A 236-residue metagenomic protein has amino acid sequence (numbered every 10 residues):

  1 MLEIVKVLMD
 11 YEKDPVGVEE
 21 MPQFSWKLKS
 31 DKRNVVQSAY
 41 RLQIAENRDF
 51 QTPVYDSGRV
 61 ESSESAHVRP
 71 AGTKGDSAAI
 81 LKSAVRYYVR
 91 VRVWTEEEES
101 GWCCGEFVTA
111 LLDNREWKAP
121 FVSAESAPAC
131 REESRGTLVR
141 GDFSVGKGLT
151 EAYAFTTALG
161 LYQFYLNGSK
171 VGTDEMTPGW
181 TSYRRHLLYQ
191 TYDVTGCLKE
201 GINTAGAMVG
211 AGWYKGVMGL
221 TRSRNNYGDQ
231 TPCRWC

Functional and structural regions predicted by a protein language model:
M1-R33, E106-D113: Pro/Thr/Ser/Gly-rich low-complexity, intrinsically disordered linker/stalk tracts
V7-D14, P120-A129: Short, solvent-exposed loop/edge segments of extracellular or virion-exposed proteins
Y11, L28-S30, V36, I44-R48 (+3 more regions): Residue-level signal for short segments within beta-strands and strand-turn junctions of well-structured beta-sheet
P15-E19, I80-K82, R131-E132: Short, solvent-exposed beta-strand/turn "edge" segments of beta-rich domains on protein surfaces
W26, A66-H67, V85-R90, T95 (+2 more regions): Accessory beta-strand-rich segments of carbohydrate-active enzymes
V35-R86, R92, E96-W102, K118-F121: Recognizes extended acidic, P/S/T-rich segments that occur within or adjacent to Ig-like beta-sandwich modules
R41-E46, V108-L112, E125, D174: Conserved, charged catalytic cores of large soluble enzymes
D56-R59, S77-A79, P128-R131, R140-G141 (+2 more regions): Beta-strand-rich interaction surfaces with strong enrichment in secreted/lumenal proteins
